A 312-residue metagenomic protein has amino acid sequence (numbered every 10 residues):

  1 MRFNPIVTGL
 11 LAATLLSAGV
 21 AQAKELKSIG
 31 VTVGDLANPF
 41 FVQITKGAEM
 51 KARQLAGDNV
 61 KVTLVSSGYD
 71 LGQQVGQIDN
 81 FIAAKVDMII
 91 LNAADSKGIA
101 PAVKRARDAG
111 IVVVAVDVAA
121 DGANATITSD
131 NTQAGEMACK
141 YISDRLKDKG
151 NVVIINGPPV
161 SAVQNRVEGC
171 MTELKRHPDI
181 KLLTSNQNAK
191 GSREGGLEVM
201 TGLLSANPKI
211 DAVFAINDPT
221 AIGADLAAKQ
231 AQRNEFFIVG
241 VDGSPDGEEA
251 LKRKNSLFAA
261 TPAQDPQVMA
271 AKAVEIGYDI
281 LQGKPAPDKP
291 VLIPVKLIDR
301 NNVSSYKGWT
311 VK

Functional and structural regions predicted by a protein language model:
M1-G9: Bacterial N-terminal signal peptides that target proteins for export
F3, L15, Q22-K312: A residue-level marker of the well-folded mature domains of exported/periplasmic proteins
T8-A18: Bacterial N-terminal signal peptides
